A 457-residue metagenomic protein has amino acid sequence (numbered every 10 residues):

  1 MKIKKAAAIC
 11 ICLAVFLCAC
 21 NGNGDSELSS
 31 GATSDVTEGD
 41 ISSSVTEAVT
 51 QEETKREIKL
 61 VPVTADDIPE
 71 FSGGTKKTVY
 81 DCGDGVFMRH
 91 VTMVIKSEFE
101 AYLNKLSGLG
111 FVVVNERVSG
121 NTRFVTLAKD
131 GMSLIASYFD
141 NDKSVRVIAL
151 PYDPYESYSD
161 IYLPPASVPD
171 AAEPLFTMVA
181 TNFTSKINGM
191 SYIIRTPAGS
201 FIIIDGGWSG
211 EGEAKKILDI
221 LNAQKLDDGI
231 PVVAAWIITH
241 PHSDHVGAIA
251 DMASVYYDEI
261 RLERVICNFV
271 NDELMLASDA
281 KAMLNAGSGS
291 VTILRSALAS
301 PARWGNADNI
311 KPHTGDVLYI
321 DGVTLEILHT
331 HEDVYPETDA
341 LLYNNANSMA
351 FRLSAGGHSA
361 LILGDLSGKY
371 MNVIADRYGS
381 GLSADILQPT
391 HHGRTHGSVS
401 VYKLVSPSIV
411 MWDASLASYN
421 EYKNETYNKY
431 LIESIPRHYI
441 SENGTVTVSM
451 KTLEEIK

Functional and structural regions predicted by a protein language model:
L17-A19: C-terminal motif of bacterial Sec signal peptides marking the signal peptidase cleavage site
N21-G24: Bacterial signal peptide processing site
Q51-H90, D153-Y158: Compositionally biased P/S/T/G-rich terminal and signal peptide-adjacent segments that lie outside catalytic cores
E70-V118, T126: Terminal, regulation- and interaction-focused segments at domain boundaries
Y155-P231, G305-G381, T447-K457: Core dinuclear metal-dependent hydrolase active-site scaffold
I187-N188, G210-E211, P241-G247, D272-M275 (+4 more regions): Active-site environment of divalent metal-dependent phosphoester hydrolases
G199-S200, E211-V270, R377-R394, S406-M411: Active-site metal-binding motif and surrounding structural segment of the metallo-beta-lactamase
R264, V270-E332, L341-Y343, I409 (+1 more regions): Binuclear metal-ion centers of metallo-dependent hydrolases, dominated by the metallo-beta-lactamase
